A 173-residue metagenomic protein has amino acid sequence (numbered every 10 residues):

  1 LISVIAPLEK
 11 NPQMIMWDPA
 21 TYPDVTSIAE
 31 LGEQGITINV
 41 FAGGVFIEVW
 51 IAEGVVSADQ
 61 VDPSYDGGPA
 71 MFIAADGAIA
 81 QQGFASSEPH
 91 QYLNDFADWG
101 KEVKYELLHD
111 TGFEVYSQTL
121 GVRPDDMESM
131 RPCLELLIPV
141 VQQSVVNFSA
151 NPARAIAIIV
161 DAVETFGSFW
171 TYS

Functional and structural regions predicted by a protein language model:
L1-D66, A70-A74, I79-S86, E106-L108: Short, glycine-/small- and polar/acidic-enriched structural segments that line small-molecule recognition paths
P12, I28, I47, P69-A70 (+5 more regions): Extracytoplasmic/secreted envelope proteins and their assembly/folding machinery, especially bacterial periplasmic
Q13-D24, V115-P132: A bilobed periplasmic-binding-protein/Venus flytrap-type ligand-binding module shared by bacterial periplasmic
S57-D62, G100-K104, T165-S173: Short, surface-exposed acidic
Q82-G83, G112-V122, I138-Q142: Active-site-proximal catalytic alpha-helix in oxidoreductases
P89-D110, V115: Extracytoplasmic/periplasmic substrate-binding proteins
E128-S173: Secondary-structure end/capping motifs
